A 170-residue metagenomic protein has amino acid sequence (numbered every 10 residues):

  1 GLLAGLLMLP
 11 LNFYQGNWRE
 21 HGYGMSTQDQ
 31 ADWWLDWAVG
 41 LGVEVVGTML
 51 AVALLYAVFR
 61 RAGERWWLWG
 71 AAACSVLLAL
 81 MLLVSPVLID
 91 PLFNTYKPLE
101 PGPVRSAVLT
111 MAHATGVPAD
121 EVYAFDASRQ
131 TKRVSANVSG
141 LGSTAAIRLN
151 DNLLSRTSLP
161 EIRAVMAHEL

Functional and structural regions predicted by a protein language model:
G1-L170: Polar-ligand-bearing catalytic/cofactor-coordination segments of membrane-embedded or membrane-tethered inner-membrane
